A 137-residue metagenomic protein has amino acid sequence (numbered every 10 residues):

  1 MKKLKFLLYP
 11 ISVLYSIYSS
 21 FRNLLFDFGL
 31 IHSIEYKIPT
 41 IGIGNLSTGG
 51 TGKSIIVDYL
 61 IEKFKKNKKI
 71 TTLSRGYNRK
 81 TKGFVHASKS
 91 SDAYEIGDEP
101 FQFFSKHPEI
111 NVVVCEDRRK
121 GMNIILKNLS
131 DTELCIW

Functional and structural regions predicted by a protein language model:
M1-P39: A transmembrane-helix-recognition feature enriched in membrane-embedded lipid enzymes and envelope glyco-/phospholipid
L4-L7, I11, T48, K65-W137: ATP-dependent carboxylate-amine ligase catalytic core
S12, S19, I41, D58-E62 (+1 more regions): N-terminal, well-ordered alpha-helical segments
L14, S54, F103: Residue-level signal for inorganic ion chemistry
L24-K89: Walker A (P-loop) phosphate-binding motif
